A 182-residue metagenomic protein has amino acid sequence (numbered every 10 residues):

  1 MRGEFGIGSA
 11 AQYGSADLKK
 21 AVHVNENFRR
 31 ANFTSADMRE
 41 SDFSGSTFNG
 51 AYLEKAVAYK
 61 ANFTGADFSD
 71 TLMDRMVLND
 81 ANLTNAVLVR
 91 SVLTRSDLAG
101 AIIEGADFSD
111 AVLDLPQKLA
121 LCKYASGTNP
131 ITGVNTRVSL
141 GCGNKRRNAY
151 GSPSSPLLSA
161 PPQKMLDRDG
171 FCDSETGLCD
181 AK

Functional and structural regions predicted by a protein language model:
M1-K182: Tandem repeat scaffolds
